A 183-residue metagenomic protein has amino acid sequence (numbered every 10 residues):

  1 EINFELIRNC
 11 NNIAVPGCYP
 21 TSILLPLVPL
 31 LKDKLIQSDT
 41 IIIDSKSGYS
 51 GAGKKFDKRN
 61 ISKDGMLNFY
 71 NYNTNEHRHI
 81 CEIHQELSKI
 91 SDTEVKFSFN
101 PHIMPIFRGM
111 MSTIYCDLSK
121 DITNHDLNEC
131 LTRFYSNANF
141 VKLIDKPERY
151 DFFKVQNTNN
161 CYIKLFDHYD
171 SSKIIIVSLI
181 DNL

Functional and structural regions predicted by a protein language model:
E1-N68, Y72-T74, K154, F166-D170: N-terminal Rossmann-like NAD(P) cofactor-binding subdomain of oxidoreductases, focused on the glycine-rich
Y19, I103, I180-N182: Structured beta->alpha junctions
Q37-D39, V95, M110-S112, N159-C161: A generic structural signal for short beta-strands and their flanking turns/coil linkers
Q37-D44, I83-L87, D145-F153: Short, mixed-charge, low-aromatic patches
A52-G53, F107-M111, Y150-Q156: Short, solvent-exposed polar/charged micro-motifs at secondary-structure junctions
N75-I144: C-terminal substrate-binding/catalytic lobe of Rossmann-fold NAD(P)-dependent dehydrogenases
Y115-L183: C-terminal active-site/capping subdomain that shapes the small-molecule cofactor and substrate pocket of enzyme
